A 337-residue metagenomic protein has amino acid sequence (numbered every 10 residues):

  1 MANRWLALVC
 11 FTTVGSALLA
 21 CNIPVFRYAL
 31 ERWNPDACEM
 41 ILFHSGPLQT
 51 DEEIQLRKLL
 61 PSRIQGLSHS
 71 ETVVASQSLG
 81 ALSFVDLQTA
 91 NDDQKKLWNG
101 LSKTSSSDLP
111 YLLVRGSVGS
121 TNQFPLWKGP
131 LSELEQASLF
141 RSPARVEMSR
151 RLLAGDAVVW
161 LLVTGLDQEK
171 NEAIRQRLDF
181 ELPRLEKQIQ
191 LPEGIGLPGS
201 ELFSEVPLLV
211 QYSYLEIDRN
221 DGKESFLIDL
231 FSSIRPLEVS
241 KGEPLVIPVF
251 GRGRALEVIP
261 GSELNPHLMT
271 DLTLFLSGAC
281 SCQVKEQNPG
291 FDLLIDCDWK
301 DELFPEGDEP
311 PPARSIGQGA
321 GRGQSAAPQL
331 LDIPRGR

Functional and structural regions predicted by a protein language model:
M1-A7: Bacterial N-terminal signal peptides that target proteins for export
A7-A17: Bacterial N-terminal signal peptides
L19-R337: Non-globular targeting/processing and membrane-anchoring segments
